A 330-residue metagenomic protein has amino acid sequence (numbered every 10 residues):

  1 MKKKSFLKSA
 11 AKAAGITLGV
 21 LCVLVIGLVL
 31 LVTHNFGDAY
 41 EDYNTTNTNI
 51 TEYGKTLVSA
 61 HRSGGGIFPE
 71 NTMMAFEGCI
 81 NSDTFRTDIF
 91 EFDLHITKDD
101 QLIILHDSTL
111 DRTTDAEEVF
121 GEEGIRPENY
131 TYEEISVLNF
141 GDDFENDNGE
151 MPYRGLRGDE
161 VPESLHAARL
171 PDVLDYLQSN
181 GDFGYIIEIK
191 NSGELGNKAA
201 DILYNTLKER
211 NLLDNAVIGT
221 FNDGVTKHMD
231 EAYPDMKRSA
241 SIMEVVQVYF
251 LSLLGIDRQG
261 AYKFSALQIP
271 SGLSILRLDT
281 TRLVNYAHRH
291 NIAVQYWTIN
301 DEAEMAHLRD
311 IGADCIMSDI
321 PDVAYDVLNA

Functional and structural regions predicted by a protein language model:
K2-A330: Phosphate-group recognition and catalysis centered on beta-loop-alpha active-site segments
